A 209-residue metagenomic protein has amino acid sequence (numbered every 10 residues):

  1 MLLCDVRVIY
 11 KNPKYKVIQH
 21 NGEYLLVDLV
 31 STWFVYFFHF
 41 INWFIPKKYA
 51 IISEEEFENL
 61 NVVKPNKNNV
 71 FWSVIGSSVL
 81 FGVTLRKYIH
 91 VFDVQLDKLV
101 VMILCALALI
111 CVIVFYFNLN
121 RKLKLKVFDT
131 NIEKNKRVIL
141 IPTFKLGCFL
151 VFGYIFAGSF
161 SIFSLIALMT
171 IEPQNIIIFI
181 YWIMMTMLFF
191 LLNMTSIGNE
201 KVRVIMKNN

Functional and structural regions predicted by a protein language model:
M1-E54: N-terminal, intrinsically disordered, low-complexity segments that immediately precede the first transmembrane helix
L2, S31-F34, N61-G82, I110: Alpha-helical transmembrane segments of integral membrane proteins, especially early/N-terminal helices
R7, K16, T32, I41 (+4 more regions): Alpha-helical protein-protein interaction elements
G22, P65-N69, K98-I103: Alpha-helical transmembrane segments and their helix-start/interface "positive-inside/aromatic belt" motifs in integral
H39-V70, I205-K207: Cytosolic-side membrane-entry/anchor segment at the start of a transmembrane helix
E55-V63, L80-V91: Internal transmembrane alpha-helix with an interfacial aromatic "cap," most often the third helix
L85-N208: Alpha-helical transmembrane segments forming the membrane-embedded cores of inner-membrane proteins across
